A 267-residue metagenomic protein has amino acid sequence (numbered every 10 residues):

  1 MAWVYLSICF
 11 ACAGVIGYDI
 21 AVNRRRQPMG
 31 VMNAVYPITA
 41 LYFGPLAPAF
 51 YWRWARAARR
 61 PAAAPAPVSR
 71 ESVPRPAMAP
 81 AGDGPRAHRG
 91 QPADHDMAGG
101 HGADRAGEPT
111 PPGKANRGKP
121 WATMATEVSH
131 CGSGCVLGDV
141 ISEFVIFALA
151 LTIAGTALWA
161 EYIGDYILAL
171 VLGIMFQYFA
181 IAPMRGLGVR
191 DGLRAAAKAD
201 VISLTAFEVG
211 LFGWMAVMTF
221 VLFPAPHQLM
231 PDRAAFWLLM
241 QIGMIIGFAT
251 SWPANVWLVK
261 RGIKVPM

Functional and structural regions predicted by a protein language model:
M1-M267: Alpha-helical membrane segments of multi-pass proteins
